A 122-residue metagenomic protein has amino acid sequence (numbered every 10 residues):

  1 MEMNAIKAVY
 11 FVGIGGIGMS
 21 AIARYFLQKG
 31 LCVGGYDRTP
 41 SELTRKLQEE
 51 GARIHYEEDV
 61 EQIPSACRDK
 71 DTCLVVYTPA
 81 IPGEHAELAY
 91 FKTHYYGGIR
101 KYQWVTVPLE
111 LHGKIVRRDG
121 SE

Functional and structural regions predicted by a protein language model:
M1-I115, D119-G120: N-terminal leader/targeting and accessory segments in enzymes
